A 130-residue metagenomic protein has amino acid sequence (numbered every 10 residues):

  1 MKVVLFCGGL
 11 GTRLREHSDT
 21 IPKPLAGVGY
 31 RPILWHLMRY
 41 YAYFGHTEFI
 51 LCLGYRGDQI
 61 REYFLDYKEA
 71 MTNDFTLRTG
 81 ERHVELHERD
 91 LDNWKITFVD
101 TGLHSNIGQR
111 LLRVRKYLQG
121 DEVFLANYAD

Functional and structural regions predicted by a protein language model:
M1-Y67: N-terminal glycine-rich phosphate-binding loop and ensuing alpha1 helix
E62-D130: Conserved beta-loop-beta/alpha segment of the NTase-like Rossmann-fold superfamily that binds/positions NTPs
